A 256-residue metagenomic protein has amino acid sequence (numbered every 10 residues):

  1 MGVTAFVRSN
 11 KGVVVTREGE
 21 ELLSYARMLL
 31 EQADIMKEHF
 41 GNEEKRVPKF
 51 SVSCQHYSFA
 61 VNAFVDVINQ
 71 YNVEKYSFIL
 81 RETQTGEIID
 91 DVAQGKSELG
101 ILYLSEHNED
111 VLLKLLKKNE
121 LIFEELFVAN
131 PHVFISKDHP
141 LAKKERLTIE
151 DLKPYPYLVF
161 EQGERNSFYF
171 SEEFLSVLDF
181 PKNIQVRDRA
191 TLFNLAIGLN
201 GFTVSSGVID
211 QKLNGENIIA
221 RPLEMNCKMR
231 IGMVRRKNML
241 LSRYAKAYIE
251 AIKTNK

Functional and structural regions predicted by a protein language model:
M1, L22-E44: Alpha-helical linker/hinge and terminal dimerization helices associated with HTH transcriptional regulators
M1-V15: A short LG(V/I)-centered, amphipathic sequence patch enriched for acidic residue(s) preceding the LG motif
E44, L115-Y157: Flexible hinge/capping segments at coil-to-helix
V47-V111: Central regulatory/effector-binding core of bacterial HTH transcription factors
A60-D66, E109, L141, I149 (+2 more regions): Secondary-structure junction motif
A93-K96, Y103, Q162-I219: Hydrophobic hinge/microswitch elements
K118-E124, A129-N130, T191-N238: Beta-alpha-beta core module
F134-A142, R230-L241: A bilobed periplasmic-binding-protein/Venus flytrap-type ligand-binding module shared by bacterial periplasmic
